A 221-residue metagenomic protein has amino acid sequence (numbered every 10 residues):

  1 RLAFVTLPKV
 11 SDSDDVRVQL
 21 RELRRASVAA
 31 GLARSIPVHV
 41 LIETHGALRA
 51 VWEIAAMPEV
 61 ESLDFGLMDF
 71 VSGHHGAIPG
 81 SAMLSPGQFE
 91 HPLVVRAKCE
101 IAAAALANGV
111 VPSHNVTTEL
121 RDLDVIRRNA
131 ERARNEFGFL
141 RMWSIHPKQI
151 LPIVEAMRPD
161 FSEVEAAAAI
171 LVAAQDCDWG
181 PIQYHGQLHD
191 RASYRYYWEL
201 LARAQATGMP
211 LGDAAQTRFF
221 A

Functional and structural regions predicted by a protein language model:
R1-A221: Expand to "…catalyze enediolate/carbanion chemistry for C-C bond making/breaking, isomerization, decarboxylation
